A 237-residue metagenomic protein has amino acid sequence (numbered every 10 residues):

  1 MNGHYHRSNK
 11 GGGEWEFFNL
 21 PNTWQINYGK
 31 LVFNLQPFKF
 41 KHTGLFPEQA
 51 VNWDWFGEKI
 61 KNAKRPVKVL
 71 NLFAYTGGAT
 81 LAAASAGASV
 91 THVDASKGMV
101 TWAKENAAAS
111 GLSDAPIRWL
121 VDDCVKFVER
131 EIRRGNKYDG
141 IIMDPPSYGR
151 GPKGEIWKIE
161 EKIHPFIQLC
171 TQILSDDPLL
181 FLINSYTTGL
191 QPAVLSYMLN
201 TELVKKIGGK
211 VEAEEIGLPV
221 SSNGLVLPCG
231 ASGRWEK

Functional and structural regions predicted by a protein language model:
M1-P47, D54: Non-catalytic substrate-recognition/targeting regions of SAM-dependent transferases
K64-Y75: Conserved class I S-adenosyl-L-methionine
T76-A88: Conserved SAM-binding loop of SAM-dependent methyltransferases across substrates and taxa, primarily the Class I
S89-D94: Conserved SAM-binding motif I beta-strand of class I
S96-I142: S-adenosyl-L-methionine
K97-M99, V121-V125, Y138-L169: Mobile active-site "lid"/loop adjacent to the S-adenosyl-L-methionine
L169, L174-F181: Short glycine-dipeptide loop
P178-K237: C-terminal catalytic and target-recognition region of SAM-dependent MTase-like enzymes, primarily methyltransferases
